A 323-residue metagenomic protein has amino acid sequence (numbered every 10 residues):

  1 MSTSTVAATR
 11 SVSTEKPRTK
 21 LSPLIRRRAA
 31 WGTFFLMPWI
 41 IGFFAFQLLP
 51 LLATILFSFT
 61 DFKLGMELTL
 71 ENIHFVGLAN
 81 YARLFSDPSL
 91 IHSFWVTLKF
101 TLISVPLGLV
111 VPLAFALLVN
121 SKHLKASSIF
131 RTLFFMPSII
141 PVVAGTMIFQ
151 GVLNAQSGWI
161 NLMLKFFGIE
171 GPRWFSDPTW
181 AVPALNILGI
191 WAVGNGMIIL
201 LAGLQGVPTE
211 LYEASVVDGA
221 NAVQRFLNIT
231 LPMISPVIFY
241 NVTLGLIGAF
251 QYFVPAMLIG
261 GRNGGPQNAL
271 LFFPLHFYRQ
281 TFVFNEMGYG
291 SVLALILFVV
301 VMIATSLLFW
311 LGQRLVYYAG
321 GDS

Functional and structural regions predicted by a protein language model:
M1-R26: Short, Lys/Arg-rich, polar N-terminal cytosolic tail immediately upstream of the first transmembrane signal-anchor
R28-S323: A structural signal for multi-pass alpha-helical bundles of membrane permease subunits that mediate small-molecule
